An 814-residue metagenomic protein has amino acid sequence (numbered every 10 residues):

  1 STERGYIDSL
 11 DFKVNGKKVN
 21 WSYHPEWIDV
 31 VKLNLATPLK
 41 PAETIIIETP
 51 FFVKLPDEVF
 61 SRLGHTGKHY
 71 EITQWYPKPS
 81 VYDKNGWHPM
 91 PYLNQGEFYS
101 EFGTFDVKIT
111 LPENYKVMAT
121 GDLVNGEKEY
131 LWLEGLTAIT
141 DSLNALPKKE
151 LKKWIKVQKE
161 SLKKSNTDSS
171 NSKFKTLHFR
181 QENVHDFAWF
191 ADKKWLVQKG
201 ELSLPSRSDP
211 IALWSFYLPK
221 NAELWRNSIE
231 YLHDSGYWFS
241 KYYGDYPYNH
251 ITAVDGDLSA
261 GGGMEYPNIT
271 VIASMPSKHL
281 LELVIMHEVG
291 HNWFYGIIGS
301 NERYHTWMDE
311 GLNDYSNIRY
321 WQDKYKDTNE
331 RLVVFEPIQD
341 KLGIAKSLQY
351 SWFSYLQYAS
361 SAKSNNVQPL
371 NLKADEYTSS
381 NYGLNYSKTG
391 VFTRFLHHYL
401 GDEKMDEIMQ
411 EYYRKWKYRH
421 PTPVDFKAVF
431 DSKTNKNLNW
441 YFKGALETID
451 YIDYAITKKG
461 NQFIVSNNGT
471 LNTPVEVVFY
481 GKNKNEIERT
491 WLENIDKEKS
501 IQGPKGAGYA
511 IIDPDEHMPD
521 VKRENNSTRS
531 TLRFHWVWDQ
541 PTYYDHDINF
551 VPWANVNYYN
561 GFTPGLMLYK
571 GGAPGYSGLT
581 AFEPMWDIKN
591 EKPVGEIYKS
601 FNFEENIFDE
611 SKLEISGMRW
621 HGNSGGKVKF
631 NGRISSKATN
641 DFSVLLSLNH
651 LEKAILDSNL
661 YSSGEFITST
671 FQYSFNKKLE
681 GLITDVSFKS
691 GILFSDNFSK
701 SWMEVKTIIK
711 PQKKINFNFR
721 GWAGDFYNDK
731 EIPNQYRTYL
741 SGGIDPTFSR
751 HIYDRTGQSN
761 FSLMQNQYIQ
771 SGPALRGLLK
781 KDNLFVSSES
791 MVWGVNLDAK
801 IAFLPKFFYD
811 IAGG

Functional and structural regions predicted by a protein language model:
S1, F52-F105, N125-K128, W132-L133 (+2 more regions): Glycine/proline-rich low-complexity spacer/linker segments in large multi-domain proteins
T2-K68, E160-S172, T176-L177, I495-K505: A surface-exposed beta-strand-loop module
V31, F179, D209-S466, N472 (+2 more regions): Hydrophobic alpha-helical and helix-loop surface patches within well-folded domains that function as non-catalytic
L35, P41, L55, L111 (+9 more regions): Outer-membrane beta-barrel strand-turn architecture
E43-D57, F105-E113, L177-N183, G508 (+4 more regions): Short, hydrophobic/aromatic-enriched beta-strand segments in well-ordered soluble domains
P79-W87, Q95-M286, D314-Y315: Hydrophobic helix-coil surface modules that form long, contiguous segments used for peptide/substrate interaction
W491, I501-G506, I511-I607, D657-E680 (+1 more regions): Outer-membrane beta-barrel initiation region
P552, E610-N631, N640-S647, E652-F803 (+1 more regions): C-terminal outer-membrane beta-barrel translocator/porin domains of Gram-negative envelope proteins and their
